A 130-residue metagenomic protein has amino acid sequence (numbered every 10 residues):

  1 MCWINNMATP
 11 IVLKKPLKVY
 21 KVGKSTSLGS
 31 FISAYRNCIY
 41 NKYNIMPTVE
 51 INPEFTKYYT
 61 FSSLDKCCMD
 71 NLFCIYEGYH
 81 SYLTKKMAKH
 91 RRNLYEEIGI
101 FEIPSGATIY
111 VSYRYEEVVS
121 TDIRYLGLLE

Functional and structural regions predicted by a protein language model:
M1-Y79, L83-E130: Conserved NAD+-utilizing ADP-ribose enzyme module
